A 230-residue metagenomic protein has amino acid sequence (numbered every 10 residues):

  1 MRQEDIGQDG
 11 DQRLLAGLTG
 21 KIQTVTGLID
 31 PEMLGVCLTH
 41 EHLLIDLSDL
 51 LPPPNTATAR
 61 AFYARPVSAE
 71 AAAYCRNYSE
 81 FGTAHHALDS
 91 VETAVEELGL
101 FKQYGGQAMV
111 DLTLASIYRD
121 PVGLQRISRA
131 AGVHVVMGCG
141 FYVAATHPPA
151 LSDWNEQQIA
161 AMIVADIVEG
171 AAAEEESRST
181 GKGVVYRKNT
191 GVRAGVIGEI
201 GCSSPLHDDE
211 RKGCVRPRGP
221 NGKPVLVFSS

Functional and structural regions predicted by a protein language model:
R2, G7-N77: N-terminal basic, low-complexity leaders that serve as flexible interaction/assembly modules and, when applicable, as
Q23-T24, I29-E32, V95-Q103, Q107 (+2 more regions): Histidine/acidic residue-rich metal-binding segments in metalloenzymes
H40, M109, F141: Divalent metal-coordination and catalytic microenvironments
L44-D46, A115-R119, A144-A145, S203-P205: Active-site environment of divalent metal-dependent phosphoester hydrolases
I45-L88, C139-A160, N189-R193: Active-site gating loops and adjacent loop-to-helix segments of metal-dependent hydrolytic enzymes
S68-V95, T113-S116, E199-L206: Divalent metal-binding segments
L114, G140, S230: Short, ordered loop/turn segments at secondary-structure junctions
R126-A145: Long, hydrophobic, well-ordered secondary-structure blocks that form the structural core and pocket-lining surfaces
